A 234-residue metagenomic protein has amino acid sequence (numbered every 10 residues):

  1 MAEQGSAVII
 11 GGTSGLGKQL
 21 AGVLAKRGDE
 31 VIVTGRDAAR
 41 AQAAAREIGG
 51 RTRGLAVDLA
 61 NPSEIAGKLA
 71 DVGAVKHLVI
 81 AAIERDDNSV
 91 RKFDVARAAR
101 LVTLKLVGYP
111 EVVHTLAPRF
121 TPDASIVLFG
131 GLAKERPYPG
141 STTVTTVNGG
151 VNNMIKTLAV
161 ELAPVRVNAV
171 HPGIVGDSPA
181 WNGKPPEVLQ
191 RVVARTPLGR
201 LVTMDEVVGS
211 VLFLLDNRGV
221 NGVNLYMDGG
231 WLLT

Functional and structural regions predicted by a protein language model:
T13, A21: N-terminal Rossmann NAD(P)H-binding glycine-rich loop of SDR-like oxidoreductase domains
R27-A43: Conserved glycine-rich Rossmann-like NAD(P)H-binding loop of the short-chain dehydrogenase/reductase
E47-S63: Rossmann-fold cofactor-recognition segment
V79, V127-F129, V167-V170, G222 (+1 more regions): Hydrophobic structural elements of the Rossmann-like NAD(P)H-binding subdomain that define the short-chain
I80-A99, A180-K184: Conserved mid-core segment of classical short-chain dehydrogenase/reductases
R91-K92, R100-V112, P122-A163, I174: Catalytic loop of short-chain dehydrogenase/reductase
P172-R195, T234: A glycine/serine/threonine-rich, flexible loop-to-helix segment that serves as the NAD(P) cofactor-binding "lid"
R200-M227, L232: C-terminal substrate-recognition "lid" of short-chain dehydrogenase/reductases
